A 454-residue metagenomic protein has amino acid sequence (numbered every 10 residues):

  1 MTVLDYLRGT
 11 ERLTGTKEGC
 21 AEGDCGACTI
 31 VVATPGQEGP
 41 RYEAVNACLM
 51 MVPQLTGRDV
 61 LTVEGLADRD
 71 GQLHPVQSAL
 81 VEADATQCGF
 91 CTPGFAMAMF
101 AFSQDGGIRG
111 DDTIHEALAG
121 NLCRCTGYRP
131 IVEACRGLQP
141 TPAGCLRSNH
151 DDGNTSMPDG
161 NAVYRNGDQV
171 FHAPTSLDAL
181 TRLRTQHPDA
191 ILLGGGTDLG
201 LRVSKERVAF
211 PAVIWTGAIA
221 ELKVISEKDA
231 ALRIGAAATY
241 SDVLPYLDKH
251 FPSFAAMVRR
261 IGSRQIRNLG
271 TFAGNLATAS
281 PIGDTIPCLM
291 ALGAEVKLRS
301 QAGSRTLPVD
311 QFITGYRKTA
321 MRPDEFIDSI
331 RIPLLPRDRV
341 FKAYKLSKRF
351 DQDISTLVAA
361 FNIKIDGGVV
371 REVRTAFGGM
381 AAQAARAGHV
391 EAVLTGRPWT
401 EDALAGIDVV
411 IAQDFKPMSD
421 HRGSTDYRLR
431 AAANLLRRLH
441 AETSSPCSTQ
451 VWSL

Functional and structural regions predicted by a protein language model:
M1-I30: A basic, amphipathic helix-loop patch mediating RNA/tRNA/ribosome contacts
L7-L13, Q72-L73, D105-I108: Short Cys/His-rich Zn2+-coordinating modules
G23, V32-T62: S4-like RNA-binding module at protein N-termini
A27, L61, R124: C-type cytochrome heme c attachment motif
V31-G36, E43-A47, P75-V81, A85 (+1 more regions): C-terminal structural segment of proteins
E38, D68-R69: Short helix-loop capping/hinge motifs at secondary-structure junctions, enriched in acidic/polar residues
V63, R69-D70: Non-DNA-binding regulatory cores of transcription-related proteins, predominantly C-terminal effector-binding
